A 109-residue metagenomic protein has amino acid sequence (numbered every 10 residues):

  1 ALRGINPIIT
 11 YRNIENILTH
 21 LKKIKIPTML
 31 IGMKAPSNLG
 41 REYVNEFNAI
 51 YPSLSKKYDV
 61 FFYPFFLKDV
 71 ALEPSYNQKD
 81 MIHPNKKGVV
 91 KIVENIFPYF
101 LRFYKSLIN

Functional and structural regions predicted by a protein language model:
A1-N109: Alpha-helical cap/lid subdomain in secreted, periplasmic, or secretory-pathway luminal O-acyl-processing enzymes
